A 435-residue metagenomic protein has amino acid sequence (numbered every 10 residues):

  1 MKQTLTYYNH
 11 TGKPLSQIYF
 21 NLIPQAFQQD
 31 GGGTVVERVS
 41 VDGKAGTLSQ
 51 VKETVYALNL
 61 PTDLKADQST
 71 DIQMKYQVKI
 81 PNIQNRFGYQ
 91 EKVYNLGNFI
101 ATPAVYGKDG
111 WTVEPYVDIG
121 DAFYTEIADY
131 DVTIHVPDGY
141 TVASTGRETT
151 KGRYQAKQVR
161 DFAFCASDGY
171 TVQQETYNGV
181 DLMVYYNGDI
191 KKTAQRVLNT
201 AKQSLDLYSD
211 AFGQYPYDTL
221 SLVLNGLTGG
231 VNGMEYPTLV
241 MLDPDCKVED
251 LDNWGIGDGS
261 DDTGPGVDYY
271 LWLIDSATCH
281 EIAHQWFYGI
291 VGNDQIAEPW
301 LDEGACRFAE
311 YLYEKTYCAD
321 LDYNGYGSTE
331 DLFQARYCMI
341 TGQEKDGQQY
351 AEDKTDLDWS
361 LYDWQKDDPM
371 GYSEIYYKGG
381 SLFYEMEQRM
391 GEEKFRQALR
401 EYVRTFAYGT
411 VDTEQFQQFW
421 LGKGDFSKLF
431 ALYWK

Functional and structural regions predicted by a protein language model:
Y7-T11: Asparagine-centered strand-capping/turn motif at beta-strand->loop junctions
L15-A45, H135, G139-Y140: Solvent-exposed beta-hairpin/edge-strand motifs
G32-K92: A surface-exposed beta-strand-loop module
K75-C165, G169: Extended, low-hydrophobicity, Ser/Thr/Pro/Gly-biased non-transmembrane segments
V132, Q173-Q285, G289-E298: Juxtacatalytic substrate-recognition/specificity segment
A283-G292, C306-E310, K378-M390, F395-R396 (+1 more regions): Alpha-helical scaffold elements that line and support the substrate/ligand-binding pocket of soluble hydrolases
E303, R307-S381, R389, F406 (+1 more regions): Acidic/His/Gly-enriched intrinsically disordered linker/tail segments that often contain short helix/coil "MoRF-like"
